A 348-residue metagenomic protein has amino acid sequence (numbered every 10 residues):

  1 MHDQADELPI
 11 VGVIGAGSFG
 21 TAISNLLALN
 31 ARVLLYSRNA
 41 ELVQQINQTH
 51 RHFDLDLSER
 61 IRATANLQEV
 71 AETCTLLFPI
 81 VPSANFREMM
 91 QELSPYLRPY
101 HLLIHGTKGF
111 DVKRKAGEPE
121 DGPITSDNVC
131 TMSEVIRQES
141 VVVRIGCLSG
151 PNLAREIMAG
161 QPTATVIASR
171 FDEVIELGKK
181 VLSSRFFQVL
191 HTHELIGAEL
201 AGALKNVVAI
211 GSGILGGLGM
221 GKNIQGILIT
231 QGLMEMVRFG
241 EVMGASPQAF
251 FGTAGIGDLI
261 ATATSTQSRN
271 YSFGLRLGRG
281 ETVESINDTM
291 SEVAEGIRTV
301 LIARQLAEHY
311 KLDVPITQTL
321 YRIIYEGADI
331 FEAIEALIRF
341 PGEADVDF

Functional and structural regions predicted by a protein language model:
H2-E69, E92, S133: NAD(P)+-binding Rossmann beta1-loop-alpha1 motif at the extreme N-terminus of oxidoreductases
V13, L35, L103-H105, C147 (+1 more regions): Structural beta-sheet core signal
G17, T21, Y36, A40 (+20 more regions): Electropositive phosphate-/nucleotide-binding environments in soluble metabolic enzymes
L57-R60, T64-G160, G178: Rossmann-like NAD(P)(H) cofactor-binding subdomain of soluble oxidoreductases
N85, Y96, V135-I145, P162-A249: Internal alpha-helical scaffold of NAD(P)-dependent oxidoreductase catalytic cores
H105, R144-S149, V189-H193, F251-G252 (+1 more regions): General beta-strand structural signal in soluble alpha/beta enzymes
S212-G216, E241-F251, G255-F348: NAD(P)-dependent Rossmann-like dehydrogenase/reductase catalytic/cofactor-binding core
